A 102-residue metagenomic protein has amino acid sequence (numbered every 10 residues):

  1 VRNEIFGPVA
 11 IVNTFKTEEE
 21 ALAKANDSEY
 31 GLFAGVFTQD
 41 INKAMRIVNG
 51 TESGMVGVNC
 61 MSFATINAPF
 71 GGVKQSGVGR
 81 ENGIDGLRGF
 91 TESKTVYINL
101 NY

Functional and structural regions predicted by a protein language model:
V1-Y102: Conserved C-terminal structural/oligomerization subdomain of aldehyde/semialdehyde dehydrogenase
